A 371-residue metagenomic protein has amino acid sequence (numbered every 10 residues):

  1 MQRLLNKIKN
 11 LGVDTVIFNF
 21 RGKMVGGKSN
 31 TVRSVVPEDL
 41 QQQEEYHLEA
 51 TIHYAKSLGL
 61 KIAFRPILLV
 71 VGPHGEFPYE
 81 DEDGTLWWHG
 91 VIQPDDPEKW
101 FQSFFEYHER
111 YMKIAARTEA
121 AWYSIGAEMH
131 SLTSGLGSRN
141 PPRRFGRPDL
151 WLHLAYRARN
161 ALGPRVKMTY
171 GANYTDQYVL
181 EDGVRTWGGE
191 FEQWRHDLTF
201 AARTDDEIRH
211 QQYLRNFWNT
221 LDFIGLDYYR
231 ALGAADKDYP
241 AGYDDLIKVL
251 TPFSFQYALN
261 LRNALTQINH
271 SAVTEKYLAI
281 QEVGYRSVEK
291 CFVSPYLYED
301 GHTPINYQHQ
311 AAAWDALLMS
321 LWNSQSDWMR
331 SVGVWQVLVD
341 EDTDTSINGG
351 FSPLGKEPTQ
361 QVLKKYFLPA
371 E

Functional and structural regions predicted by a protein language model:
M1, P37, C291-A316, S320-E371: Aromatic-rich peripheral "rim/lid" segments of glycoside hydrolase catalytic domains that contact and position glycan
M1-T15: N-terminal structural segment of carbohydrate-active enzymes
Q2, E38-E49, P94-E109, R144-L152 (+3 more regions): Non-membrane alpha-helical structural segments and their capping/turn regions in soluble enzymes
N6-N10, I52-G59, M112-E119, R215-N219 (+2 more regions): Acidic (Asp/Glu)-rich catalytic clusters
I8, V16, Y123, I224 (+4 more regions): Conserved, mostly hydrophobic/aromatic
L11-R33, Q43-R139, V166-D176, S287-V293 (+1 more regions): Substrate-binding cleft and catalytic face of glycoside hydrolase catalytic domains, especially the flexible beta-alpha
S29-E38, D83-D96, A235-F253, E289-A311: A solvent-exposed, charged loop/short amphipathic helix patch at secondary-structure junctions
F101-I114, T118, W122-L297: Noncatalytic carbohydrate-binding groove/subsite architecture in carbohydrate-active enzymes
